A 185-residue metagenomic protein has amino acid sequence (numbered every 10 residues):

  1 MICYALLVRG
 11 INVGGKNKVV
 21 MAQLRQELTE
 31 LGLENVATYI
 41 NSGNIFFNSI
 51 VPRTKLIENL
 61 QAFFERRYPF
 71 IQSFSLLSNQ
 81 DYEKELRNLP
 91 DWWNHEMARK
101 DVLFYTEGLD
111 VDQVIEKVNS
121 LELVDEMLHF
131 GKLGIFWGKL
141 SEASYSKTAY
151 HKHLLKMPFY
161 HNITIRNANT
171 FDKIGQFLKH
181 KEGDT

Functional and structural regions predicted by a protein language model:
I2-S42, F46-T185: Surface-exposed, charge/polar-rich loops and edge strands
